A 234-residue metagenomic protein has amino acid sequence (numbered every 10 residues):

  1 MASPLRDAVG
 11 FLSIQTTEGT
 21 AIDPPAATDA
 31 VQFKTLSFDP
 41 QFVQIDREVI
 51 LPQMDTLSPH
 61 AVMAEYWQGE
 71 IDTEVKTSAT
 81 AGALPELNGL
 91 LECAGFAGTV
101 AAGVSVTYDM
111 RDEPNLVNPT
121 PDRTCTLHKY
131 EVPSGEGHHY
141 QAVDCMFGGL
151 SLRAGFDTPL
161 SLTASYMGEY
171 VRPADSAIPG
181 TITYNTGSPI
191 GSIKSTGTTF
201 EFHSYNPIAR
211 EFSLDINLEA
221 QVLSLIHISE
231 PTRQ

Functional and structural regions predicted by a protein language model:
M1-S229, R233: Signature of extracytoplasmic/envelope-associated structural regions
